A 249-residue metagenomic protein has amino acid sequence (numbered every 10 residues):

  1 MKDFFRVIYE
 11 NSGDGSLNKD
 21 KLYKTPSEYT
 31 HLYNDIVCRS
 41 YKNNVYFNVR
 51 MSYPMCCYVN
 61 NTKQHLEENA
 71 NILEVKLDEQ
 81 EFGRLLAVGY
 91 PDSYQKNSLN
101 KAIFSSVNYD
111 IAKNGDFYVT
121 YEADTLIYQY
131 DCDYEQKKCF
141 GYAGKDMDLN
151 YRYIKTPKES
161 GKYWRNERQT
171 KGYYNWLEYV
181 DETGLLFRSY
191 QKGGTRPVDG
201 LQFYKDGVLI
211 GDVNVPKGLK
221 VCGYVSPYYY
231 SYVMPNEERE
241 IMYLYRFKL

Functional and structural regions predicted by a protein language model:
M1-L249: Eukaryotic scaffold repeat domains enriched in small/polar residues
